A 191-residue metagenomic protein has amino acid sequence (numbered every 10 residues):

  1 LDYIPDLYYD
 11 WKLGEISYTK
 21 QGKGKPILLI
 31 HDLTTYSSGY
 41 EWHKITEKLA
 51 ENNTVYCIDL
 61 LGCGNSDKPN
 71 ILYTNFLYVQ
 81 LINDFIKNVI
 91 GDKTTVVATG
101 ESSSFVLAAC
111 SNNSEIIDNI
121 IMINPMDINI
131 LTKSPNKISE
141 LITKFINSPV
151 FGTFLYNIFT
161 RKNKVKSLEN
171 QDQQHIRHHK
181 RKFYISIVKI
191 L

Functional and structural regions predicted by a protein language model:
L1-E15: N-terminal cap/lid segment of alpha/beta-hydrolase-fold proteins
G14, T19-N65: Conserved HGGG/HGGXW glycine-rich cap/lid loop of the alpha/beta-hydrolase fold
G39-E41, S66-L72, L131-K133: Conserved catalytic-core motifs of eukaryotic protein kinase domains, centered on the activation segment
C57-V97: Active-site loop/oxyanion-hole signature of alpha/beta-hydrolase fold enzymes
V96-T99, I123: Short beta-strand immediately N-terminal to the catalytic nucleophile in serine-hydrolase-like folds
A98-V106: Gly/Ala-rich beta-loop-alpha elbow adjacent to hydrolase catalytic centers
L107, S111-N112, I117-F151: Flexible "cap/lid" loop of the alpha/beta hydrolase fold
L131-K133, T153-L191: Conserved alpha/beta-hydrolase catalytic His-Asp/Glu region
